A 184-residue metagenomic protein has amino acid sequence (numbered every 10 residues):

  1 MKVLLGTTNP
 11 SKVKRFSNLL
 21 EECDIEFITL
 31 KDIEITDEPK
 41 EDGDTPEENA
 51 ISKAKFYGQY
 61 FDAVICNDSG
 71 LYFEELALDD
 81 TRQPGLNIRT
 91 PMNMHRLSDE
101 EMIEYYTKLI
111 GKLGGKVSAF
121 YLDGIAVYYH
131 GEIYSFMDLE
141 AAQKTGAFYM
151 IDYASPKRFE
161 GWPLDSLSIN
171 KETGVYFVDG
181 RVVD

Functional and structural regions predicted by a protein language model:
K2-L4, S11-L19, C23-D184: Anionic-ligand binding patches
